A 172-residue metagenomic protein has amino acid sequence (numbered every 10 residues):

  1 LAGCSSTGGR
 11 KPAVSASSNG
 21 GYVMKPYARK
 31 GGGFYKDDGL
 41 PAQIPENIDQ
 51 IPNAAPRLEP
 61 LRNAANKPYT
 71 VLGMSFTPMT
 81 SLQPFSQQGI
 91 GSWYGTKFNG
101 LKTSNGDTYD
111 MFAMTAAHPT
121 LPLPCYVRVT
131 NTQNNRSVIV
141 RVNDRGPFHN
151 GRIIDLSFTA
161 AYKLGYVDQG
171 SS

Functional and structural regions predicted by a protein language model:
C4-S172: Secreted/periplasmic proteins
